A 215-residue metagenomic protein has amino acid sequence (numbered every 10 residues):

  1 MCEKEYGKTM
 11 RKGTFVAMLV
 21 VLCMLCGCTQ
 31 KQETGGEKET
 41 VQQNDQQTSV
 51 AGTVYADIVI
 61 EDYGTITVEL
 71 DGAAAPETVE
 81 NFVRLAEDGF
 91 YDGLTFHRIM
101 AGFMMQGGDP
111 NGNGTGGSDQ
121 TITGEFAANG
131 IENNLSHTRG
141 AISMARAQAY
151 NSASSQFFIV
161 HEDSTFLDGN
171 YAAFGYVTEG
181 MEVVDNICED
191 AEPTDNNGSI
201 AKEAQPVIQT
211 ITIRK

Functional and structural regions predicted by a protein language model:
M1-M10: N-terminal secretory signal peptides that target proteins for export/translocation
Y6, V16-A17, E37: Generic short amphipathic/hydrophobic targeting helices enriched at N-termini, encompassing Sec-type signal peptides
M10-C28: Secretory targeting signatures
C23-K215: Cyclophilin-like peptidyl-prolyl cis-trans isomerases
